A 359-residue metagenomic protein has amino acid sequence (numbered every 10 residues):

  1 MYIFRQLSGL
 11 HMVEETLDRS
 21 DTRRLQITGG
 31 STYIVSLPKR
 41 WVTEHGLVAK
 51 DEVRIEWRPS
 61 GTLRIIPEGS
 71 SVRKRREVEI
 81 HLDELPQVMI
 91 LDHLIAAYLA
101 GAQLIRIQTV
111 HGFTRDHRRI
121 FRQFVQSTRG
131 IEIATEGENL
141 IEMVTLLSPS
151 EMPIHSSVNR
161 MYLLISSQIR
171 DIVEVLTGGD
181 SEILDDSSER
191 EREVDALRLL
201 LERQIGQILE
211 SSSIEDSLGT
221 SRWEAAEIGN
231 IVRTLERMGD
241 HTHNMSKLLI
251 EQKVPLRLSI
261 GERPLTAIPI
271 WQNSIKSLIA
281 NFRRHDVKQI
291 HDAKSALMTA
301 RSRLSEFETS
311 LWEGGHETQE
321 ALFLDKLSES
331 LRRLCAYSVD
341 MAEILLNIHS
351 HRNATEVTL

Functional and structural regions predicted by a protein language model:
M1-M12: Short, intrinsically disordered or compositionally biased N-terminal tails of bacterial proteins
E14-L25, G30-T32, S36-V53, W57-L359: Cytosolic, long alpha-helical scaffolding segments
